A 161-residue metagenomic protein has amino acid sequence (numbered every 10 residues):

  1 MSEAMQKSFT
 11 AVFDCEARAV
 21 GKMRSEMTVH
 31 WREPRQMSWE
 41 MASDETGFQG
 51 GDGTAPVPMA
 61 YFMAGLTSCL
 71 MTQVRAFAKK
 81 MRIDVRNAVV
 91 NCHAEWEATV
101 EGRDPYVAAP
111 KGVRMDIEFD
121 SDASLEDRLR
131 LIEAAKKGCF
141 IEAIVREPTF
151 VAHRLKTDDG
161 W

Functional and structural regions predicted by a protein language model:
M1-A64, A76-W161: Extended beta-strand/beta-hairpin segments
